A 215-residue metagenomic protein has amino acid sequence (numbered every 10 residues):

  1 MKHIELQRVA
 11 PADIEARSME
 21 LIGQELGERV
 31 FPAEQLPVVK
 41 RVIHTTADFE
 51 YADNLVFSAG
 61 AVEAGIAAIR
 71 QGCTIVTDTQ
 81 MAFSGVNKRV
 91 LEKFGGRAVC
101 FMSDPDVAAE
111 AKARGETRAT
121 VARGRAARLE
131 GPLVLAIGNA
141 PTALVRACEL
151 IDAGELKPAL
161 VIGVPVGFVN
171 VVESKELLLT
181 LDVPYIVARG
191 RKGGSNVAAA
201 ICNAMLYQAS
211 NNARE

Functional and structural regions predicted by a protein language model:
M1-A33: Charged, compositionally biased N-terminal leader segments and the immediate start of the first structured element
L21-R29, T45-F49, A68-G72, R89 (+5 more regions): Change "in soluble alpha/beta enzymes" to "in soluble alpha/beta proteins
V30-H44: N-terminal glycine-rich anion-binding loops that anchor highly charged ligand groups
D53-A68: A short, well-structured juxtamembrane/interface segment
D78, I162-G163, I201: Buried hydrophobic positions in well-ordered alpha/beta secondary-structure cores of metabolic enzymes
A82-G85, P141-A147, F168-V172, G194-A198: Short glycine/serine/threonine-rich phosphate/pyrophosphate-binding segments that cradle anionic phosphate groups
L91-E130: Long, charge-dense
A159, V169-E215: C-terminal functional extensions of proteins
